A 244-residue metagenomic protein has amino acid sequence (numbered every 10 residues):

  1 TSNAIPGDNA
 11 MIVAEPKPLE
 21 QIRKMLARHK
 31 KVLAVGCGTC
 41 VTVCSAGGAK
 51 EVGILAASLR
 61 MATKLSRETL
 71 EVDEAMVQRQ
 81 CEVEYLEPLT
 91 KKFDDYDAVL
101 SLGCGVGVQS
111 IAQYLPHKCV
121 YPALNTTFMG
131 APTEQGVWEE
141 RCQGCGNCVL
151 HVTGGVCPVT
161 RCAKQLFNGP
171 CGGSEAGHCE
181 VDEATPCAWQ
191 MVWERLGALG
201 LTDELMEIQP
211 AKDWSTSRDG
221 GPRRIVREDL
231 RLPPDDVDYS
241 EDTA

Functional and structural regions predicted by a protein language model:
T1-E74, E87-V99, Q113-N147, H151-V152 (+1 more regions): Iron-sulfur (Fe-S) cluster-binding modules
D73-C81: Short beta->alpha junction loops
S101-G105: N-terminal glycine-rich "phosphate-gripper" loop used for MgATP/nucleotide binding and carboxylate activation
G107-Q109: Short, well-ordered alpha-helical microsegments
